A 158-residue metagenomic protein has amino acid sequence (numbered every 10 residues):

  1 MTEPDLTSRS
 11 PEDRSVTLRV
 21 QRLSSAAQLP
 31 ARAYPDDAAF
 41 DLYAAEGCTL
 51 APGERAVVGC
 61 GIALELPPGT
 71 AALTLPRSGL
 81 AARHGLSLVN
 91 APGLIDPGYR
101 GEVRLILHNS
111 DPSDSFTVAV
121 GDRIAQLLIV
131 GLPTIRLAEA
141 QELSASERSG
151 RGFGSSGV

Functional and structural regions predicted by a protein language model:
M1-V158: DUTPase catalytic domain/fold
